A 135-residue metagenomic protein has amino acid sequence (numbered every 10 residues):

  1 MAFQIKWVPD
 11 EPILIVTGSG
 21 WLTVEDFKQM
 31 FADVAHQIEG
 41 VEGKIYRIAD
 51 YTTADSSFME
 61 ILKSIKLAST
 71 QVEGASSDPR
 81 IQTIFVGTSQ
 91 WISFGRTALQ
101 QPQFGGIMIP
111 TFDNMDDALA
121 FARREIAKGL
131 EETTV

Functional and structural regions predicted by a protein language model:
A2-V135: Amphipathic, Lys/Arg-enriched alpha-helical "gate/interface" segment within cytosolic domains that mediates
